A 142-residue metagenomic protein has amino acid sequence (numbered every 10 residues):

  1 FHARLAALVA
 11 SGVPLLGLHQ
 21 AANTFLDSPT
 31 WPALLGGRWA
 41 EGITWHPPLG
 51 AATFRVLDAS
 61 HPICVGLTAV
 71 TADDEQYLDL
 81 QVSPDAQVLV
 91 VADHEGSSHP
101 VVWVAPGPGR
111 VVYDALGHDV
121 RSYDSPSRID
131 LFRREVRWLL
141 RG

Functional and structural regions predicted by a protein language model:
F1-F25, P108, E135: Short alpha-beta junction capping motif
F1-L5, T30-A33, W103, S127-I129: Short, glycine/charged-enriched secondary-structure capping and boundary segments
A6, P32, C64, R133-V136: Non-transmembrane alpha-helical segments in soluble domains of secreted/periplasmic/extracellular proteins
A10, G36, L140: Hydrophobic/aromatic-lined pockets within catalytic cores
V13, G66-V70, G109: Conformational gate/switch positions in structured elements
L18-E95: An acidic, glycine-rich "communication" segment
D79-G142: A glycine-centered loop/beta-turn motif at secondary-structure junctions
